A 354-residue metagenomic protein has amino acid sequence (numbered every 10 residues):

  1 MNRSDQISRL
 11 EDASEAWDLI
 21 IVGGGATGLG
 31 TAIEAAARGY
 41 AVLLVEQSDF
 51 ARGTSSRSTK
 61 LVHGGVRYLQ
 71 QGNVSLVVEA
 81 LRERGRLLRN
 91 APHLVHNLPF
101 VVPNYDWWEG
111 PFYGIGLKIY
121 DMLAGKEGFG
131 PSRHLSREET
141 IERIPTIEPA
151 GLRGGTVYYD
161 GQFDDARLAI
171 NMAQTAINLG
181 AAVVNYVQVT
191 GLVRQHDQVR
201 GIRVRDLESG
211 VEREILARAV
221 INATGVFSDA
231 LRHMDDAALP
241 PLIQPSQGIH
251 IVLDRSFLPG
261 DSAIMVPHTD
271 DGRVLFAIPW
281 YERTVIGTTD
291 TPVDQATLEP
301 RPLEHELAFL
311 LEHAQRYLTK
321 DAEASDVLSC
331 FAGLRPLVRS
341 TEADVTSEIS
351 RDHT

Functional and structural regions predicted by a protein language model:
M1-L19, I33-R38: Extreme N-terminal leader/targeting segments of oxidoreductases
E15-W17, S209-A219: Core beta-strand elements of the Rossmann-like FAD/NAD(P) dinucleotide-binding domain in flavoenzyme oxidoreductases
G23-G25, Q47: Glycine-rich Rossmann-fold phosphate-binding loop(s) that bind the pyrophosphate of adenine dinucleotide cofactors
A36-R57: Glycine-rich FAD pyrophosphate-binding loop
K60-R143, L275: Dinucleotide-binding Rossmann-like beta1-alpha1 core, especially the glycine-rich loop that anchors the ADP
N104-L179, V184, L192-Q198, Y281 (+2 more regions): Flavin (FAD/FMN) cofactor-binding and adjacent substrate-gating region of FAD-dependent oxidoreductase domains
R167, T175, H233-G287, T291-T354: C-terminal catalytic lobe of FAD-dependent flavoproteins
N222-A237: Flavin (primarily FAD) binding-site architecture
